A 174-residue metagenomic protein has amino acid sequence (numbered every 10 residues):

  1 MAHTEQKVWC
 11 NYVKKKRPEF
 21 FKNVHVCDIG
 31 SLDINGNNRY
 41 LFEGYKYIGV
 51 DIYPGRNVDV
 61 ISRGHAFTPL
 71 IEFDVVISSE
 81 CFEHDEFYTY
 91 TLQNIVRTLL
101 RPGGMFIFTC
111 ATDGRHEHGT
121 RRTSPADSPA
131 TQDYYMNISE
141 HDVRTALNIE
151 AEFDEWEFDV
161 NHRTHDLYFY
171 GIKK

Functional and structural regions predicted by a protein language model:
M1-I71, V75, D133-M136, E140-L147 (+3 more regions): Conserved N-terminal segment of class I S-adenosyl-L-methionine
A2, C81-H84: Short beta->alpha junction loops/turns
D28, S78, F108: Redox-cofactor binding/interface segments in oxidoreductases and associated redox assembly factors
Y47, E83, R101: A short glycine-/small-residue-rich loop at the edge of a beta-strand within enzyme catalytic domains
A66, E83, R115: Active-site micro-motifs of SAM-dependent methyltransferase domains
V75-C81: A short beta-strand submotif of the Rossmann-like class I SAM-dependent methyltransferase core that lines
E86-R101, M105-K174: S-adenosyl-L-methionine-dependent methyltransferase catalytic module, highlighting the catalytic core
